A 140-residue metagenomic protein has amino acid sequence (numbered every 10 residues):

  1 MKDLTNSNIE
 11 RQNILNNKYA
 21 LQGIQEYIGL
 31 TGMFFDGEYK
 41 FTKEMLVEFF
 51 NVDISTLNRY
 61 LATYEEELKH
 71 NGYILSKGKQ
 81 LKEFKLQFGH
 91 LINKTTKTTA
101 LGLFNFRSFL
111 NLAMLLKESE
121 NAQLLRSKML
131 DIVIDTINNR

Functional and structural regions predicted by a protein language model:
M1-R59, G78-R140: Positively charged, aromatic-accented nucleic-acid-binding surfaces
Y60, Y64: Residues in the recognition helix of alpha-helical DNA-binding motifs
E65-E66, L116: Short amphipathic alpha-helical interaction patches enriched in hydrophobic/aromatic residues with interspersed Lys/Arg
E66-G72, A122: Cytochrome P450 catalytic domain signature, combining two hallmark sequence patches
